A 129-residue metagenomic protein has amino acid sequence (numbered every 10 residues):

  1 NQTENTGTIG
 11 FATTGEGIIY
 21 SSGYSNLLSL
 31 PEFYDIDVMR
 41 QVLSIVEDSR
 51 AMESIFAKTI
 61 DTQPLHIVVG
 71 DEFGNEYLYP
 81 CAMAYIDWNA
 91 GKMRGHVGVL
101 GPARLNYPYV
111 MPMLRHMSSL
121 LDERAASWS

Functional and structural regions predicted by a protein language model:
N1-S129: Intrinsically disordered, acidic Ser/Thr/Pro-rich low-complexity regulatory segments
